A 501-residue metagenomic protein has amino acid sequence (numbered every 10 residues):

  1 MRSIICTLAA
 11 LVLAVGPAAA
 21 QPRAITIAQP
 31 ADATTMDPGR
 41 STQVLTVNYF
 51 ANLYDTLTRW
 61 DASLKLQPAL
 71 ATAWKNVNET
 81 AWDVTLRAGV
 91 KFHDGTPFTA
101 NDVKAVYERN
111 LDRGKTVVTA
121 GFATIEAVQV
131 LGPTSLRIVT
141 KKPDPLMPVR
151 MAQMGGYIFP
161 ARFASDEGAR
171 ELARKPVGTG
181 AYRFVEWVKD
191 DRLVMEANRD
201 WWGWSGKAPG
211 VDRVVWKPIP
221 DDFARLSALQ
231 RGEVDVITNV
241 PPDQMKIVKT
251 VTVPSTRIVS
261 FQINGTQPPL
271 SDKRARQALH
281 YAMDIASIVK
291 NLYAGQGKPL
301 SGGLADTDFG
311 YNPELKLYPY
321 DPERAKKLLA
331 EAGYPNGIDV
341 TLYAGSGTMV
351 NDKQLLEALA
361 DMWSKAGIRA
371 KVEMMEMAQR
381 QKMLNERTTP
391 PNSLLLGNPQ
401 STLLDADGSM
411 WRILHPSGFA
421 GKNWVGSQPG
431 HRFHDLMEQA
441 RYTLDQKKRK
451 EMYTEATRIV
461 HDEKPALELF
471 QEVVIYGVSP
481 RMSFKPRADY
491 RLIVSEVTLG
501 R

Functional and structural regions predicted by a protein language model:
I25, P145, V188-L193, A197 (+3 more regions): Detector for C-terminal structural segments
T26, T99-V106, P133-R137, G180-A181 (+6 more regions): Alpha-helical secondary-structure segments
A28-N78, E108, V177: N-terminal lobe/hinge region of extracytoplasmic solute-binding protein
D32-V47, L70-A71, T96, V118 (+5 more regions): A structural "hinge/loop" feature
K65, A152-P209, R213-V215, P220-A224 (+2 more regions): Gly/Pro-rich hinge or "lid" segments in bacterial periplasmic/extracellular proteins
T72-T116, L131, R137-V139, A228 (+1 more regions): Aromatic- and charge-enriched surface segment that lines or borders ligand/interaction sites
K75, T119-R162, E186-V188: Surface-exposed binding/hinge segments that line and control ligand-binding clefts or catalytic entry sites
N110, A127-Q129, V185-E196, V215-Q267 (+3 more regions): Extracellular/periplasmic solute-recognition and catalytic clefts
